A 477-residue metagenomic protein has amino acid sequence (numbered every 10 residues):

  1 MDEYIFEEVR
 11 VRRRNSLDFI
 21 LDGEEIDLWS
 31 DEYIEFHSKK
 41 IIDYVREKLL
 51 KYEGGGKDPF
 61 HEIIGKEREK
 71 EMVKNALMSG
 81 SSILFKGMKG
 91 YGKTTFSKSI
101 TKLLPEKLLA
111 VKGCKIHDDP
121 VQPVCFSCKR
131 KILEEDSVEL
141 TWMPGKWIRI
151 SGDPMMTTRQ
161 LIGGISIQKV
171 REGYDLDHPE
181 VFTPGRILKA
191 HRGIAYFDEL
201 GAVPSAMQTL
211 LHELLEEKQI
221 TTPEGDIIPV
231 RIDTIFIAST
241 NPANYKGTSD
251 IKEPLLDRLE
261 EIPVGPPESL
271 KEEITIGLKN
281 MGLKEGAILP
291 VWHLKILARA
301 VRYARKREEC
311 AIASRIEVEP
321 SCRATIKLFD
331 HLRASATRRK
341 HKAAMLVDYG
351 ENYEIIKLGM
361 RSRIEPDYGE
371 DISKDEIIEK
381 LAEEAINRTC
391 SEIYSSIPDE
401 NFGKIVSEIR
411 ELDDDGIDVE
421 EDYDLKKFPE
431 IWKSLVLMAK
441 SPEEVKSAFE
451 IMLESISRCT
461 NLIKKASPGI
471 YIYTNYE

Functional and structural regions predicted by a protein language model:
D2-K48: Interdomain "pre-motor" coupling segment immediately N-terminal to P-loop NTPase/helicase cores
D31-F36, E47-K70: Dynamic helix-loop-helix/coil hinge segments at AAA+ ATPase domain boundaries and subdomain interfaces
I63, E67-R68, K271-E379: Basic, amphipathic alpha-helical bundle interface domains used for macromolecular binding and assembly
G65-K66, K74-G80, M88-K89, I187-A190 (+1 more regions): Phosphate-binding P-loop
I83, L104-V138, P144-T183, H191-G286 (+1 more regions): Canonical AAA+ ATPase core
G92: Conserved glycine(s) of the Walker
F96, I100: Hydrophobic positions on the alpha1 helix immediately C-terminal to the Walker A/P-loop
T337-E477: C-terminal engagement/docking regions of AAA+ P-loop ATPases
